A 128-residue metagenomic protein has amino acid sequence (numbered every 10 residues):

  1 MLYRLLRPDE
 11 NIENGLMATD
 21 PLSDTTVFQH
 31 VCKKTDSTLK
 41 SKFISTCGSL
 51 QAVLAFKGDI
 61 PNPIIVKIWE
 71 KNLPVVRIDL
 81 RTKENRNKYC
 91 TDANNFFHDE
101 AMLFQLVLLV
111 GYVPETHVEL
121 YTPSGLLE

Functional and structural regions predicted by a protein language model:
M1-E128: NAD-dependent ADP-ribosyltransferases
